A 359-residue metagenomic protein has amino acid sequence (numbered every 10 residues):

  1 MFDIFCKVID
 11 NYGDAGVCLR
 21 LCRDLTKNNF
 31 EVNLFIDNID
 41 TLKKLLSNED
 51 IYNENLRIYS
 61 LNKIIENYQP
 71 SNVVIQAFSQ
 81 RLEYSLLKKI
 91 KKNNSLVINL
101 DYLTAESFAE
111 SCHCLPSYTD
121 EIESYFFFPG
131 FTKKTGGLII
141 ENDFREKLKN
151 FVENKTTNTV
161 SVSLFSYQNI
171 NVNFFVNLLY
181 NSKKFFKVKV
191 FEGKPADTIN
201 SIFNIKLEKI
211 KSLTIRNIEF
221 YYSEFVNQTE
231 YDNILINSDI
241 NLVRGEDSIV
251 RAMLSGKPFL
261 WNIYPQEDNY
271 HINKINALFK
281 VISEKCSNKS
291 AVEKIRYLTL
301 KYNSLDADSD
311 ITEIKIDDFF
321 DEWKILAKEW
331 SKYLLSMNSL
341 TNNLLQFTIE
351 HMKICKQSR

Functional and structural regions predicted by a protein language model:
F5-F30, F35-E121, G193: Active-site and donor-binding regions of nucleotide-sugar-utilizing enzymes
K7, Y12, L19-R23, V226-K274: A donor-sugar binding/catalytic signature common to diverse glycosyltransferases and related nucleotide-sugar
N62-I65, T198, I202-S255: Donor nucleotide-activated moiety binding/catalytic core segment of transferases that use nucleotide-activated donors
K92-L96, K184, K257: A short helix->loop->beta-strand "cap" motif at the edges of active sites that frequently abuts
Y102-N173: A nucleotide-sugar donor-handling region in carbohydrate enzymes
K189-N200: Glycosyltransferase donor-sugar binding loop
R244-K328: Catalytic binding pocket for nucleotide-activated donors in carbohydrate/polymer assembly enzymes
L334-R359: C-terminal alpha-helical cap of glycosyltransferases
